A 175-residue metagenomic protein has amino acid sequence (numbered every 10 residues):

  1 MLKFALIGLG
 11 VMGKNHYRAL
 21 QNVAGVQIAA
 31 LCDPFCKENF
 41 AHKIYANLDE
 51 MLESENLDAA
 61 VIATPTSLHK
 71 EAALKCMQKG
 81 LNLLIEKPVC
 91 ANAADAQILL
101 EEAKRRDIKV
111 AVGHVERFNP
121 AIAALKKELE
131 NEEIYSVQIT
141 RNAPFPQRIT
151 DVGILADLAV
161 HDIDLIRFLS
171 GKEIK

Functional and structural regions predicted by a protein language model:
M1-A41: N-terminal Rossmann-like dinucleotide-binding module
H16, K43-E102: Beta-loop-alpha module in the N-terminal Rossmann-like domain of NAD(P)-dependent dehydrogenases, especially those
V23, S54-E55, N119: Acidic-histidine catalytic/liganding microenvironments
A29, H42, D58, Y135: Conserved acidic residues
C90-I149: A contiguous active-site-proximal alpha/beta segment in oxidoreductase catalytic domains
P146-K175: Rossmann-like dinucleotide-binding domain that binds NAD(P)(H)
